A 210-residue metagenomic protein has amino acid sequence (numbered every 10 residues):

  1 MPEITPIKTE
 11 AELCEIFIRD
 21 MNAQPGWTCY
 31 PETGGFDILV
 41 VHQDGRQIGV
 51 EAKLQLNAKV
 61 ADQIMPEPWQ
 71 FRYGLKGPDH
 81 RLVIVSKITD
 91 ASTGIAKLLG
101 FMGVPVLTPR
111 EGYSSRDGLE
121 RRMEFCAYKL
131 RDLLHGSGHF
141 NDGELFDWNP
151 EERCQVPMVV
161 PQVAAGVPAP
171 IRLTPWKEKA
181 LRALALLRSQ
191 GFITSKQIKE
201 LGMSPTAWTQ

Functional and structural regions predicted by a protein language model:
M1-F36, V41-D44, F71-L75, S92-I95 (+1 more regions): Acidic-basic catalytic patches of nuclease active cores, encompassing PD-(D/E)XK and other metal-cofactor nuclease
P2-E3, D79-R81, P168-A169, Q197: A short, structure-level motif marking secondary-structure boundaries and short turns
I7, L54-N57, A169, L173: Short, charged/polar micro-motifs that form catalytic or ligand-binding hotspots
E12, T33, A58-D62, D90 (+2 more regions): Short, well-structured alpha-helical interface segments that form or flank functional binding sites
F17, I38-V40, D44-L56, P66-E67 (+1 more regions): Conserved catalytic cores of phosphodiester-cleaving nucleases, focusing on short active-site segments
R19, P68, A185: A cross-family signal for key residues in well-ordered alpha-helices that form functional helical elements
L54-G94: Mg2+/Mn2+-dependent nuclease catalytic core
T93-Q210: Non-catalytic C-terminal interaction segments of nucleic acid-processing enzymes
